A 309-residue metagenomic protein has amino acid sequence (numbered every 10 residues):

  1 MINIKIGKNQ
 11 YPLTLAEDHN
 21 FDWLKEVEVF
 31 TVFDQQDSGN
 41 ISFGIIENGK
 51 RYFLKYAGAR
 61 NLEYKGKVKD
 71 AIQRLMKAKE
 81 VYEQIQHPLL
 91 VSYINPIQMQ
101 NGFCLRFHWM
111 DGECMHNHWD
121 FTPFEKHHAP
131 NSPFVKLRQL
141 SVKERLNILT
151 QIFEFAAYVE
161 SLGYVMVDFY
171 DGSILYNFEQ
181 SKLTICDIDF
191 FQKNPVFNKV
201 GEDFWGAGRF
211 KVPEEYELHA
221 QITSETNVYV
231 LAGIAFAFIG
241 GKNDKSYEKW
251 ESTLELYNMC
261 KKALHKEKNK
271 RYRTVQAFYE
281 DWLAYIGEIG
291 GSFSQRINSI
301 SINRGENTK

Functional and structural regions predicted by a protein language model:
M1-T31: Juxta-kinase regulatory segment immediately upstream of eukaryotic protein kinase catalytic domains
F30-V32, S38-V81: ATP-binding glycine-rich loop module of kinase domains
S92-L140: Conserved structural core of kinase catalytic domains
I148-L149: Activation segment signature within eukaryotic-like protein kinase domains
A156, E160-N177: Catalytic-loop of the protein kinase fold
S173-I188: Conserved protein kinase catalytic/activation segment
V200-E215: Conserved activation segment of eukaryotic-like protein kinases, specifically the C-terminal portion of the activation
E251-K266: Conserved C-terminal C-lobe helix
